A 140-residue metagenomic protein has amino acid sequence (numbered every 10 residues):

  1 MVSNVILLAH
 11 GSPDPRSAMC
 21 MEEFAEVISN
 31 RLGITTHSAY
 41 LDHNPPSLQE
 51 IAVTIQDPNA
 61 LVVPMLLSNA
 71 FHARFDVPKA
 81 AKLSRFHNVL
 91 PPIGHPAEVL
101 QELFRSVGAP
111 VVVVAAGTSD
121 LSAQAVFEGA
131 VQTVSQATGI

Functional and structural regions predicted by a protein language model:
M1-I140: Active-site-proximal alpha-helix that buttresses catalytic centers in soluble enzyme cores
